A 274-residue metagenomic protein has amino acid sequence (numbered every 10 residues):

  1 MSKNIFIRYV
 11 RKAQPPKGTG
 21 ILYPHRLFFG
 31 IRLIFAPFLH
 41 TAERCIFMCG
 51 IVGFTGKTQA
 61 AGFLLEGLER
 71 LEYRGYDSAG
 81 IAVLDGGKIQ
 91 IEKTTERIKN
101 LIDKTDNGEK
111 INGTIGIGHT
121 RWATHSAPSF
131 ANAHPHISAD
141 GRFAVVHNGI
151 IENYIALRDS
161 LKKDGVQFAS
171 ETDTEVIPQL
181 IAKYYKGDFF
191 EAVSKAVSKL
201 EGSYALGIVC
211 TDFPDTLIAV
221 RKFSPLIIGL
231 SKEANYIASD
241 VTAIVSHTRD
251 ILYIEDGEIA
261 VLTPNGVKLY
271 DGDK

Functional and structural regions predicted by a protein language model:
K12, G20-L22: Short, linear, compositionally biased motifs with a strong N-terminal bias
P15: Cationic, low-complexity basic patches in intrinsically disordered or flexible, solvent-exposed regions
G18-G20, G30: Residue-identity detector for glycine
H40-K274: Conserved short alpha-helical segments that host acidic/polar catalytic motifs at enzyme active sites
